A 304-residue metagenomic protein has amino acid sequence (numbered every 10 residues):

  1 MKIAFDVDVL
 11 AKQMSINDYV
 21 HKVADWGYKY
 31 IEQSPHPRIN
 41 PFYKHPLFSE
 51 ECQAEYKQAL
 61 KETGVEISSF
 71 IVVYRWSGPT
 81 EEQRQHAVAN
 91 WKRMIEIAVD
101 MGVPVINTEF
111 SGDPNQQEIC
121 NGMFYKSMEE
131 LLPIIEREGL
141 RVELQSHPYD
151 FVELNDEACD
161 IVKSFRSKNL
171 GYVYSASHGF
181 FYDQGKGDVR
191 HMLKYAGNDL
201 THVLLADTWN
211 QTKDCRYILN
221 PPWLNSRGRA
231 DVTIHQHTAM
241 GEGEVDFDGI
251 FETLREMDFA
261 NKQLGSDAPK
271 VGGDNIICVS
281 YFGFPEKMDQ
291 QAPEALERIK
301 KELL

Functional and structural regions predicted by a protein language model:
K2-F5, E129-A239, E244, L304: Acidic/histidine-rich catalytic cores of soluble enzymes
I3-V7, I31-Q33, I67-V72, I106-T108 (+5 more regions): Hydrophobic faces of well-ordered beta-strands that scaffold small-molecule active sites in alpha/beta enzyme cores
K12-V23, Q85-E96, G185-L193, F247: Short, acidic/polar
N17-P37, M101-P104: Catalytic domains of carbohydrate-active enzymes, especially glycoside hydrolases
V20-D25, L47-S68, K92-G102, E129-R137 (+4 more regions): Acidic (Asp/Glu)-rich catalytic clusters
H21, A59-T63, W76-Y174, D289-Q291: Active-site acidic/histidine proton-transfer and metal-coordination neighborhood in alpha/beta enzyme cores
V23, I31, L60, A98 (+5 more regions): Conserved, mostly hydrophobic/aromatic
E32-L60, F110-Q116: Glycine-rich, proline-tolerant flexible connector loops at the mouths of alpha/beta enzymes
